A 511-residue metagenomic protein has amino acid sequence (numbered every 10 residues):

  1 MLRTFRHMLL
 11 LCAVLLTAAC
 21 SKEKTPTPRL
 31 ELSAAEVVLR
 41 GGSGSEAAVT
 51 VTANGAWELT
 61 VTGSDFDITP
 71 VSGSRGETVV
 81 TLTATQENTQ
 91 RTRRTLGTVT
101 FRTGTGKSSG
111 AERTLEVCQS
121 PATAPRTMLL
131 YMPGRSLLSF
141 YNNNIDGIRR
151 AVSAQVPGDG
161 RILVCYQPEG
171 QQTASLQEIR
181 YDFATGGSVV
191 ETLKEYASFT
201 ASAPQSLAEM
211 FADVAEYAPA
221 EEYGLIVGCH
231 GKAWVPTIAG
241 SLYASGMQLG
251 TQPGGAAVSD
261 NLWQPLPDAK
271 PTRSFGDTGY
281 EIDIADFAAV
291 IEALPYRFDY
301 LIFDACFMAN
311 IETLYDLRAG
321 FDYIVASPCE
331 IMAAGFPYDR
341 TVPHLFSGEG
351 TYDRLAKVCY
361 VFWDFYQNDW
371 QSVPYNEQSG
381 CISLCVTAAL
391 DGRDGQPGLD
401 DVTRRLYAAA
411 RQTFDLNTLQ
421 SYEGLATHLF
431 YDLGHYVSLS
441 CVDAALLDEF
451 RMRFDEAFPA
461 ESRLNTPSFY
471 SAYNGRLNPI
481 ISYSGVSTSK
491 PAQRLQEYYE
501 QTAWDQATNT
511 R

Functional and structural regions predicted by a protein language model:
M1-L9, S327: Bacterial N-terminal signal peptides that target proteins for export
L2, A13-V38, D67, G106-A122: Bacterial Sec-dependent N-terminal signal peptides
R29-L32, A48, A53-T81: Surface-exposed binding patches on compact interaction domains or structured appendages
V80, R91-G106: A short beta-strand micro-motif common to beta-rich folds, especially ectodomain repeats
T85-R91: Short, surface-exposed loop/turn segments at beta-strand-coil junctions that are enriched for proline with nearby
P121-E221: N-terminal extension/subdomain marker
Y166-G170, E178-S188, F199-L294, A305-C306 (+2 more regions): Catalytic-core segments of thiol-dependent peptidases
T251-R511: Terminal, contiguous helix-loop blocks that mediate binding/assembly
